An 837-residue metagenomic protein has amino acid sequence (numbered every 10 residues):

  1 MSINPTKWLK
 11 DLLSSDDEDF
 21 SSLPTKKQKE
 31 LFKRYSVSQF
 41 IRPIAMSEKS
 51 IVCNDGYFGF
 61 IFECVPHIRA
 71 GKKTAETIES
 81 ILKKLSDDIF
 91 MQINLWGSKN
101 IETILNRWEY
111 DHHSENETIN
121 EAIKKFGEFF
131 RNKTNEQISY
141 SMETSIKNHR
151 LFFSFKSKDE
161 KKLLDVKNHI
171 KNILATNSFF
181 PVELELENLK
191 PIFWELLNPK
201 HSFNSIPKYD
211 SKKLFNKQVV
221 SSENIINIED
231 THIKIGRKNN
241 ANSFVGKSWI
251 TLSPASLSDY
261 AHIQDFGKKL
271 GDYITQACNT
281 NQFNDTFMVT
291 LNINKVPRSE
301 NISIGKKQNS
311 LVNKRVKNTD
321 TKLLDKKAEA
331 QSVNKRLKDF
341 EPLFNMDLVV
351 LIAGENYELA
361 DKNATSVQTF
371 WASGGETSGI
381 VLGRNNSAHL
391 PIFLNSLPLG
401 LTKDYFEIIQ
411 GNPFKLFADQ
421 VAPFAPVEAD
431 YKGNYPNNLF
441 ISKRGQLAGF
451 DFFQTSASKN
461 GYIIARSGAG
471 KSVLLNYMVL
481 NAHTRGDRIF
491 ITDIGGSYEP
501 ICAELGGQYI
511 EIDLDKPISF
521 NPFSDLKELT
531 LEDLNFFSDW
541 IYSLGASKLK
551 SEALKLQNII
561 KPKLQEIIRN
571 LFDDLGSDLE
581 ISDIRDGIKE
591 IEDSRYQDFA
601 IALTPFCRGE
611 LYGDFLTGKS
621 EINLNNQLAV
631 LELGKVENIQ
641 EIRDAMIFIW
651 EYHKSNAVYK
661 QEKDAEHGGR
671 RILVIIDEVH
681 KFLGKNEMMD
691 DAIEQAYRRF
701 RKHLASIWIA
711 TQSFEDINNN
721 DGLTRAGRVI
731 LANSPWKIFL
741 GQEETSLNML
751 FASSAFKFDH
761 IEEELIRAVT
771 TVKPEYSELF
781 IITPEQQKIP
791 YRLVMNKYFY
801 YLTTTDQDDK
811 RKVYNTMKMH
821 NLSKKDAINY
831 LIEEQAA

Functional and structural regions predicted by a protein language model:
M1-A425: Extended, folded cores of ATP/NTP-driven motor/assembly subunits in large transport and secretion machines
A75-S86, P391-A448, Q454, I494-A705 (+3 more regions): P-loop NTPase motor domains
Q137-K147, F452, G461, L531-R585 (+1 more regions): P-loop NTPase motor core of the ASCE superfamily
G461-Y462, F490: Short hydrophobic/aromatic beta-strand immediately N-terminal to the Walker A/P-loop
S467: The conserved Walker
K471: Conserved lysine of the Walker
L474: Hydrophobic positions on the alpha1 helix immediately C-terminal to the Walker A/P-loop
I494, Q695, K702-A705, A710-N719 (+1 more regions): Conserved H-loop
